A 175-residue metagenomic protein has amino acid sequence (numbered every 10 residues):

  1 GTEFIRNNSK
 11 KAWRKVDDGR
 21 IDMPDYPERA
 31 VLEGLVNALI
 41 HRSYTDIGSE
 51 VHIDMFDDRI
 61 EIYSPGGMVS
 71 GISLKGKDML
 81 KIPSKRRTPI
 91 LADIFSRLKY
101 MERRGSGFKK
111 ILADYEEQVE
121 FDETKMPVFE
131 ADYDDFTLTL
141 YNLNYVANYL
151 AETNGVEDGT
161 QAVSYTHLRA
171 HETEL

Functional and structural regions predicted by a protein language model:
G1-K11: Glycine-rich, acidic and aromatic/proline-enriched surface loops and short helix-turn segments that act as binding
T2, A92, S164-Y165: Hydrophobic residues on short alpha-helical segments
K10-L35: Conserved short strand/loop->alpha-helix "switch" segment adjacent to the catalytic nucleotide/phosphoryl-transfer site
R29-V146: Conserved beta-strand-loop-beta-strand hairpin that lines the nucleotide-binding pocket of ATP/GTP-utilizing enzymes
Y149-Y165: Short alpha-helical segments that sit at the start of domains
T166-T173: Conserved small/polar residues in nucleotide/adenosyl-binding loops
